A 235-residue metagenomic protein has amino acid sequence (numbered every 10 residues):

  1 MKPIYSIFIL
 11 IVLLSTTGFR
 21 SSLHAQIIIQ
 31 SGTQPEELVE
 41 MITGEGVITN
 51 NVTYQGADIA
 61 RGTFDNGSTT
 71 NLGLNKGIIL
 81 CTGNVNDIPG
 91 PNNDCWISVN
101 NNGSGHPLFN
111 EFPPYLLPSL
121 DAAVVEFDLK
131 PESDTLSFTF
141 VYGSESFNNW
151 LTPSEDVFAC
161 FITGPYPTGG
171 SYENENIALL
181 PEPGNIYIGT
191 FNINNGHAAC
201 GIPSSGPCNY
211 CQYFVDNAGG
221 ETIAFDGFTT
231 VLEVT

Functional and structural regions predicted by a protein language model:
M1-I29: Bacterial Sec-dependent N-terminal signal peptides
Q26-T235: Aromatic (Trp/Tyr/Phe) and Gly/Pro-enriched flexible surface segments
